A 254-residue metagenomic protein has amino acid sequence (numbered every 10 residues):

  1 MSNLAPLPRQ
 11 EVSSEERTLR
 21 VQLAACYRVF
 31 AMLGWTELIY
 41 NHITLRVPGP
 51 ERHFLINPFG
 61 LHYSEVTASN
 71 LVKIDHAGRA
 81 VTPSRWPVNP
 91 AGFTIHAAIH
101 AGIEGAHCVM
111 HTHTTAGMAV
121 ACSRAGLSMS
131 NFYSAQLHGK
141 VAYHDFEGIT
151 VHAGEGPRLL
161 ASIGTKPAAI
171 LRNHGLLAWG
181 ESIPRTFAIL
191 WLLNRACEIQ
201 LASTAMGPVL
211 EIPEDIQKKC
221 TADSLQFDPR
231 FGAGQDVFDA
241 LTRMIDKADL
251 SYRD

Functional and structural regions predicted by a protein language model:
M1-D254: Glycine-rich flexible loops
